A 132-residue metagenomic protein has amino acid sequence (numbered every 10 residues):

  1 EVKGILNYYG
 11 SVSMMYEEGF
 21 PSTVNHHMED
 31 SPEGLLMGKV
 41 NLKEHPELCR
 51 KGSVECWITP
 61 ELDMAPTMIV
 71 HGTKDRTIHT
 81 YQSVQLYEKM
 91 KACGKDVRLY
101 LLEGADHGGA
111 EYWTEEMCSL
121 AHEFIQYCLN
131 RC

Functional and structural regions predicted by a protein language model:
E1-C132: Alpha/beta-hydrolase superfamily serine-hydrolase fold, recognizing
